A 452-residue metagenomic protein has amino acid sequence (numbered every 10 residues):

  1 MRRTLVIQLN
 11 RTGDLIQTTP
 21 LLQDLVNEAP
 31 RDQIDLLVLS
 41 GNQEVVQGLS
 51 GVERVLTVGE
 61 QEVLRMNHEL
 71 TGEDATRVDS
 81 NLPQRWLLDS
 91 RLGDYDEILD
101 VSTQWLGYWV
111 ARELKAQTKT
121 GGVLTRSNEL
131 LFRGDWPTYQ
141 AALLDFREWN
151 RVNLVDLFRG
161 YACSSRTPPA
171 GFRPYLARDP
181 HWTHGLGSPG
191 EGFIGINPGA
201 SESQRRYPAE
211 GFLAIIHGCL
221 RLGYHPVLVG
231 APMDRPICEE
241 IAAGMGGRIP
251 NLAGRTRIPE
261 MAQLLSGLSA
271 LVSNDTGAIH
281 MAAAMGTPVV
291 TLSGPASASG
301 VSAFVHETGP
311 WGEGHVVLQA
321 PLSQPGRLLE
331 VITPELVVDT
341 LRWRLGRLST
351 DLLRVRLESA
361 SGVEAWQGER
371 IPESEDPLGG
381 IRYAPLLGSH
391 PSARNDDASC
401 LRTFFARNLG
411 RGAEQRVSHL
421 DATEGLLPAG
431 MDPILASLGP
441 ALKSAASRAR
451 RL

Functional and structural regions predicted by a protein language model:
M1-L452: Catalytic machinery of carbohydrate-active enzymes, primarily nucleotide-sugar-dependent glycosyltransferases
